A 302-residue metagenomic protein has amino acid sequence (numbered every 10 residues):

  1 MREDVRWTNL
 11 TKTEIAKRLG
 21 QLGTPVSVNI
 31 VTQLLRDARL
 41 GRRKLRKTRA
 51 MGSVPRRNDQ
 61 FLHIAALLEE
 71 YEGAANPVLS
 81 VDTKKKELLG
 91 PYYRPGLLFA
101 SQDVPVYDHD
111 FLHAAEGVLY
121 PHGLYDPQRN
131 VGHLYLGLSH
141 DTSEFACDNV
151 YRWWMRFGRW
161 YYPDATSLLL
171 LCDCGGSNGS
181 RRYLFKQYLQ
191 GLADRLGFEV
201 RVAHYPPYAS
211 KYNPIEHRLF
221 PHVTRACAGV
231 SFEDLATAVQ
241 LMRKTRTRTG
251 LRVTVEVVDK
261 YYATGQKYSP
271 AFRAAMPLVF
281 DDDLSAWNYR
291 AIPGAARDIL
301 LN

Functional and structural regions predicted by a protein language model:
M1-V26: A short, amphipathic alpha-helix used for macromolecular contacts
L10, S80, S167-C174, V202-P207 (+1 more regions): Extended hydrophobic secondary-structure segments that form protein cores and membrane-embedded regions
E14, P25, N29-P105: Charge-mixed, compositionally biased segments that are often intrinsically disordered regulatory tracts
I15, D82, N130, D173 (+1 more regions): Short, conserved catalytic/metal-binding motifs centered on acidic residues
P105-L171, G176: Electropositive, glycine- and tryptophan-enriched low-complexity nucleic-acid-binding patches
C172-F185, P206-Y212: Acidic, metal-coordinating catalytic cores used for nucleic-acid/nucleotide bond scission and strand-transfer chemistry
V202-T224: RNase H-like two-metal-ion nuclease catalytic core shared by retroviral integrases and related mobile-element nucleases
G229-N302: C-terminal accessory extensions appended to soluble enzyme cores
